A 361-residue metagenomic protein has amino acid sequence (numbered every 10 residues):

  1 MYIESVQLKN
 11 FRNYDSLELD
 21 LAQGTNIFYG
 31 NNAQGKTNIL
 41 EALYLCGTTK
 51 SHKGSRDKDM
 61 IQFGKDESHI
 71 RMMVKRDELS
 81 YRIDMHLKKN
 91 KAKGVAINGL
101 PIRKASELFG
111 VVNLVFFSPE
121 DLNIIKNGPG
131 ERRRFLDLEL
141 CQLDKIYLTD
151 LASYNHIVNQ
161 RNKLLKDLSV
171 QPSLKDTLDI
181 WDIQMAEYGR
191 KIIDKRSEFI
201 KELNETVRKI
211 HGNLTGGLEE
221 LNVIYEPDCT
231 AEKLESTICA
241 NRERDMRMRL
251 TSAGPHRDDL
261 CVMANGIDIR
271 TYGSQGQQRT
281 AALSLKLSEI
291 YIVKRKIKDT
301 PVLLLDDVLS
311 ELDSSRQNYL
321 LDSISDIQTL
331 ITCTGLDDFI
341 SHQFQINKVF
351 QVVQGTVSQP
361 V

Functional and structural regions predicted by a protein language model:
M1-N31, P172-V302, E311, S315 (+4 more regions): Conserved NTPase motor "head" modules and their coupling/switch loops across ABC/AAA+ ATPases, GTPases, and GHKL ATPases
G35-K36: Conserved lysine of the Walker
Y44: Helix-to-loop junction immediately C-terminal to a conserved catalytic motif
G47-I125, P129-E131, L140-L143, Y147 (+2 more regions): Nucleotide-state sensing region of NTPase/ATPase domains
M72, Q328-G335: Structural recognition of the conserved hydrophobic beta-strand(s) that form the central parallel beta-sheet of P-loop
S106-L114, S118-I183, Q359-P360: A conserved P-loop NTPase coupling/switch region
D306-V308: Walker B catalytic acidic pair
